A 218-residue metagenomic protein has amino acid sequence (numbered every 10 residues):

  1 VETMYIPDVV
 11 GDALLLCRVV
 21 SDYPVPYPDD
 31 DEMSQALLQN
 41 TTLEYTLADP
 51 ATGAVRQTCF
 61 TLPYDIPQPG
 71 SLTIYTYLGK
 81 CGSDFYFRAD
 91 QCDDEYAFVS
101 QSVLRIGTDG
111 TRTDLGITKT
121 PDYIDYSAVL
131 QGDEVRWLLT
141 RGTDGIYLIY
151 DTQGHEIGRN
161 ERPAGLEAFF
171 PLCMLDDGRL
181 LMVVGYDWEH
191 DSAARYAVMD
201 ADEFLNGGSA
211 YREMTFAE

Functional and structural regions predicted by a protein language model:
V1, D31-Q68, Y96-T120, G145-G165 (+1 more regions): Surface-exposed loop/turn elements that mediate protein-protein interactions on large endomembrane-trafficking
E2-G11, Y64-K80, T120-G132, G165-D176 (+1 more regions): Repeated scaffold domains used in trafficking and secretory/extracellular systems, primarily beta-propellers
T3, S21, V25, L43 (+9 more regions): Intrinsically disordered, low-complexity segments enriched in small/polar residues
T3, V9, L16-R18, Y45-A48 (+9 more regions): Short beta-strand element of the conserved SAM-dependent methyltransferase core
G11-P28, E32-A36, G79-A97, A128-R141 (+2 more regions): Short beta-strand elements that form the blades of beta-propeller/WD-repeat-like and other beta-sheet-rich scaffold
